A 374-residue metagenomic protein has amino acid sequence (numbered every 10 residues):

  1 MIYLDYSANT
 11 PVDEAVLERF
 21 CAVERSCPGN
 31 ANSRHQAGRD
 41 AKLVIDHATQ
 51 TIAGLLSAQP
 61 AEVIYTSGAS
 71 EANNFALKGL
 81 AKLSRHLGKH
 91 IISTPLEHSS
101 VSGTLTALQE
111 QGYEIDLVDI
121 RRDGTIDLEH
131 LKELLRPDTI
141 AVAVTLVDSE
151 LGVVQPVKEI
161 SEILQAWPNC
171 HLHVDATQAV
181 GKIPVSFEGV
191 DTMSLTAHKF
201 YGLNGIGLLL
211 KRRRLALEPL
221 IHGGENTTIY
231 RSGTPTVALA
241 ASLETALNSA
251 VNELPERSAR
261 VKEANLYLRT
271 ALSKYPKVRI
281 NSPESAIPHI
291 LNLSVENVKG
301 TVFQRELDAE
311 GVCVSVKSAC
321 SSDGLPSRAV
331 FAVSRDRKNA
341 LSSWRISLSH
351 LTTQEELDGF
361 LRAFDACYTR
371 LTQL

Functional and structural regions predicted by a protein language model:
M1-L374: Pyridoxal 5′-phosphate
